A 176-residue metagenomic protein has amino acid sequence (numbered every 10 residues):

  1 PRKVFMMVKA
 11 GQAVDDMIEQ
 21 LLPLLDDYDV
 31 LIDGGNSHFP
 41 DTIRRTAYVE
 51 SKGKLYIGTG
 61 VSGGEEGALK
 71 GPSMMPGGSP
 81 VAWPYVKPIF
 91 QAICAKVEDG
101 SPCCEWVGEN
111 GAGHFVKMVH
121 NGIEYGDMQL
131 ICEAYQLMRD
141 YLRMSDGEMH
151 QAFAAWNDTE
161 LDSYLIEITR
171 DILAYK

Functional and structural regions predicted by a protein language model:
P1-R2, Y175-K176: Gly-rich Lys/Arg/Thr-decorated short loops/hinges at beta-loop-alpha junctions or inter-strand turns that position
K3-Q20, G35: Glycine/threonine-rich flexible loop motifs
V14-M17, I32, H38-H150, T159-Y175: Rossmann-fold dinucleotide-binding core
